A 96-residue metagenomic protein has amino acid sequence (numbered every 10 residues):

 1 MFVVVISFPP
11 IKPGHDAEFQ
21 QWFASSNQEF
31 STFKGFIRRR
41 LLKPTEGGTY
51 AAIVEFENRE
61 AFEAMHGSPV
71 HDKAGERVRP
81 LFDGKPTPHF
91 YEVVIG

Functional and structural regions predicted by a protein language model:
M1-Y50, E57-P69, D83-G96: Short S/T/G/P-rich N-terminal loop/turn motif that feeds into the first structured element of a domain
D72-A74: A common structural junction motif
R77: Catalytic-core regions built around general acid/base machinery
